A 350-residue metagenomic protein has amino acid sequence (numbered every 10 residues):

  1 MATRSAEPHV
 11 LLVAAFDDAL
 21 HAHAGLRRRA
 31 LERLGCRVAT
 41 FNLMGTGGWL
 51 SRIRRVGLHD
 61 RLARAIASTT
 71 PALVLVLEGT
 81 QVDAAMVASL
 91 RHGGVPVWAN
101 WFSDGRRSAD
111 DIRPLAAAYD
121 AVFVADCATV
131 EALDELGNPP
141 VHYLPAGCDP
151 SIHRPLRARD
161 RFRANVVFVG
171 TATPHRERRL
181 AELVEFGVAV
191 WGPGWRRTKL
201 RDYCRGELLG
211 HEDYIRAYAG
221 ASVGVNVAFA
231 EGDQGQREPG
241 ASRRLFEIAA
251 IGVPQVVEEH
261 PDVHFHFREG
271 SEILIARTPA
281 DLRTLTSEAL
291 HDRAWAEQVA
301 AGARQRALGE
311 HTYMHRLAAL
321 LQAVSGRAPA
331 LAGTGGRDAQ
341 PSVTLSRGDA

Functional and structural regions predicted by a protein language model:
A2-R61, S68-T70, L77-M86, R113 (+3 more regions): Nucleotide-sugar donor-binding catalytic core of glycosyltransferases
L34, H291-Q322: A charged, aromatic-enriched C-terminal amphipathic alpha-helix characteristic of glycosyltransferases across folds
L43, S103, A146, R277-T278: Active-site donor-binding loop signature of nucleotide-sugar glycosyltransferases
A63-A67, E288-A289: Short amphipathic alpha-helix with an adjacent loop that forms part of the alpha/beta core around
L90-G105: Active-site proximal beta-strand in glycosyltransferases
I273-P279, E288-R293: Conserved acidic donor-binding segment of nucleotide-sugar-dependent glycosyltransferases
L282: Catalytic phosphate/metal-binding cores of nucleic-acid and nucleotide-processing enzymes, i.e., regions that mediate
Y313-A350: C-terminal alpha-helical cap of glycosyltransferases
